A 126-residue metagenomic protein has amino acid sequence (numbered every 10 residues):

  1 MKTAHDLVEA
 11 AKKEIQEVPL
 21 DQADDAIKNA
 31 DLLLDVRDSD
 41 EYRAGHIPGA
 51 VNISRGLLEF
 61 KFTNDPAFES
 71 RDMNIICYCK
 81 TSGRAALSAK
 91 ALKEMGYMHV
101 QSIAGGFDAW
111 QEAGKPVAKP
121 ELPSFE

Functional and structural regions predicted by a protein language model:
M1-L32, S39-I75, G83-E126: Rhodanese-like catalytic fold shared by cysteine-dependent sulfurtransferases and DSP/PTP-type phosphatases
Y78: Short, surface-exposed ligand- or partner-binding patches at beta-edge/loop junctions that are enriched in aromatics
